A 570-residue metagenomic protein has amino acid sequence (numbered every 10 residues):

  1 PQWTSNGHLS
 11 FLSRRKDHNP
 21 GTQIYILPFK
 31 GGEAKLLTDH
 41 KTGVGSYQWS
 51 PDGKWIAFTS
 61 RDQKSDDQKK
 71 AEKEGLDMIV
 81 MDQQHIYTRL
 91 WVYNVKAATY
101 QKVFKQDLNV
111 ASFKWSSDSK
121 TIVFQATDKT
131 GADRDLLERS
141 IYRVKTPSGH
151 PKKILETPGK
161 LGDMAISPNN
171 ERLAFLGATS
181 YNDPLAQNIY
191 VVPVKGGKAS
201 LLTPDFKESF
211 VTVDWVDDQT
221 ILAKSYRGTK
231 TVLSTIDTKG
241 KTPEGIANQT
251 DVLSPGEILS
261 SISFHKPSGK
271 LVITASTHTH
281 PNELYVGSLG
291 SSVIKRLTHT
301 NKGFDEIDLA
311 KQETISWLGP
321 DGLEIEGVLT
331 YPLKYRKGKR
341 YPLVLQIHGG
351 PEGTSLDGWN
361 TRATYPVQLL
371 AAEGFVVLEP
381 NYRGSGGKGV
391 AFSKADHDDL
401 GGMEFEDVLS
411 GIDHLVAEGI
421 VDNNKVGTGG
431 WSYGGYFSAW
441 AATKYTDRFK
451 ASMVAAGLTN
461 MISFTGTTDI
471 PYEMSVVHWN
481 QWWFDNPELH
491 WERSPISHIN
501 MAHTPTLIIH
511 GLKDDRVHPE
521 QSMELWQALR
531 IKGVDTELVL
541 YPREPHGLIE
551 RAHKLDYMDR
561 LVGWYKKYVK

Functional and structural regions predicted by a protein language model:
P1-H8, Y47-W55, F113-I122, M164-R172 (+3 more regions): Blade-terminus and WD-like Trp-Asp/Gly-His loop motifs, strongest in beta-propeller folds
S10-Y25, E33, D39-G45, T59-R89 (+10 more regions): A flexible loop/linker signature enriched in serine peptidases of the S9 family
P28-G32, N94-A98, K145-G149, P193-G197 (+2 more regions): Short loop/turn segments that connect beta-strands within beta-propeller blades
A57-T59, D66, Q83-L90, A111-K114 (+5 more regions): Non-catalytic accessory segments flanking enzyme active sites
K339-G349: Short beta-strand element of the alpha/beta-hydrolase
P351-G353, V377: Serine-hydrolase catalytic-loop signature spanning alpha/beta hydrolases and amidase-signature enzymes
P366-E373, E379-K570: Active-site-proximal cap/loop segments of hydrolase catalytic domains
